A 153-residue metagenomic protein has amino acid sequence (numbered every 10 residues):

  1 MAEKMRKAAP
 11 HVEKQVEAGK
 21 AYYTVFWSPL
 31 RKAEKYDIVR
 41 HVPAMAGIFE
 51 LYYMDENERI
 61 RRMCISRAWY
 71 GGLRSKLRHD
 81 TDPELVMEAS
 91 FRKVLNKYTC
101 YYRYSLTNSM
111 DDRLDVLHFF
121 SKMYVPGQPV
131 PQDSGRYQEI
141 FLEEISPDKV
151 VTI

Functional and structural regions predicted by a protein language model:
M1-M63, R67-I153: Boundary/linker segments flanking structured domains
